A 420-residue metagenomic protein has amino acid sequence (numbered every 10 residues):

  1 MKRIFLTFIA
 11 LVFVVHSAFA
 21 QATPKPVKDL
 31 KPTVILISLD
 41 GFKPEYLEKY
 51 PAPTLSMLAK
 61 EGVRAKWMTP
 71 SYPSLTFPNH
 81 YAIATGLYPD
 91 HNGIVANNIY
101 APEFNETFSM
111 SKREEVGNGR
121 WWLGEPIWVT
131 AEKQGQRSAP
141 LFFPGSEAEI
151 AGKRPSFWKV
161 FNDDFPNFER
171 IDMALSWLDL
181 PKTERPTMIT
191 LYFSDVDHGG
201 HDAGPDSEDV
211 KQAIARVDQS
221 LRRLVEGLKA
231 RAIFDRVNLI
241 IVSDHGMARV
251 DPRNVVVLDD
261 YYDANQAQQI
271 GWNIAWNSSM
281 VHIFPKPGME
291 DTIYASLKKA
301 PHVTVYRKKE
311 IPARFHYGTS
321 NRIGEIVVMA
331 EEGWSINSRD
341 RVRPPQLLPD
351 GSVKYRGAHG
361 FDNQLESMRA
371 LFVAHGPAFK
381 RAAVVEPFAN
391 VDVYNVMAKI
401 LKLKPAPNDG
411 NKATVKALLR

Functional and structural regions predicted by a protein language model:
M1-I4: Positively charged n-region of N-terminal signal peptides that target proteins for export
T7-H16: Bacterial N-terminal signal peptides
A22-K31, P44-K133, E149: Active-site nucleophile/metal-coordination loop of metallo-enzymes that catalyze phosphate/sulfate and related
V27, F168-D179, V196-V237, M397: A long, amphipathic alpha-helix that forms part of the scaffold/cap immediately adjacent to metal-dependent active
L36, T54, R216-D259: Metal-dependent active-site segment of extracytoplasmic phospho-/sulfohydrolases and closely related
L87-P205: His/Asp/Glu-rich, glycine-adjacent segments that coordinate divalent cations and/or stabilize oxyanion chemistry on
R236, S243-K286: Acidic/histidine-rich catalytic neighborhood
W272-V384, F388-V396: Active-site neighborhoods of enzymes that stabilize oxyanions during catalysis
